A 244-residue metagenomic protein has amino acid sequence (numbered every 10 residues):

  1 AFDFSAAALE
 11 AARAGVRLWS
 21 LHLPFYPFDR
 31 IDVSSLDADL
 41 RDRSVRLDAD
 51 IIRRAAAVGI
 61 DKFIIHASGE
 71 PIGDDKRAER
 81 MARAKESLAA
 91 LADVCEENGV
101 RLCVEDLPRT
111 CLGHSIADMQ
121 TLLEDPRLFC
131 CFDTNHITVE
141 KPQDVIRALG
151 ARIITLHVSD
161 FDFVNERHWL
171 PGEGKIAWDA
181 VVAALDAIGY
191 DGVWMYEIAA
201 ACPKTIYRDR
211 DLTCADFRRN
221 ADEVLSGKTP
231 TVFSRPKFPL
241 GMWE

Functional and structural regions predicted by a protein language model:
A1, L23-Y26, S68-E70, L107-R109 (+3 more regions): Active-site beta-loop-alpha junctions enriched in small/polar residues
F2, R46, D75, E86 (+2 more regions): Residue-level recognition of alpha-helix initiation/capping sites
F2-L23, I52-G59, A92-E97, T121-E124 (+2 more regions): Acidic (Asp/Glu)-rich catalytic clusters
R13, R30-F129, D216, N220 (+1 more regions): Active-site acidic/histidine proton-transfer and metal-coordination neighborhood in alpha/beta enzyme cores
S20, R30-I31, V104, E166-H168 (+1 more regions): Generic secondary-structure boundary/loop-capping signal
P27-S35, P71-K76, V164-H168, C202-Y207: A short acidic, helix-capping loop that chelates divalent metal ions and anchors anionic groups
D61, A89, G113-C131, I137-E244: Histidine-acidic metal/acid-base catalytic patches
